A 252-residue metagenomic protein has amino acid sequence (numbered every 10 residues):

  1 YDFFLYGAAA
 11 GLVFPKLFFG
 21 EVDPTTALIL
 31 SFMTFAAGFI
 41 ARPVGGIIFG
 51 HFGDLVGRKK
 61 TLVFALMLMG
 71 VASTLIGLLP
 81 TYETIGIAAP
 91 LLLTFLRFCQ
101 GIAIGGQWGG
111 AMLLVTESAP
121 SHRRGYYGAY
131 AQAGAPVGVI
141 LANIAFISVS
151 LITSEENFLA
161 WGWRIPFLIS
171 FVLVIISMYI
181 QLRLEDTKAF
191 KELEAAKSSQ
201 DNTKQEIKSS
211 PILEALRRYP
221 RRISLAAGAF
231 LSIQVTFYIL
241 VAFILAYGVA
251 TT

Functional and structural regions predicted by a protein language model:
G7-A8, R218-T252: Extracytoplasmic gate region of multi-pass secondary transporters
A10-V44, L62, I85-I87, L91: Extracellular/periplasmic helix-loop-helix junction of adjacent transmembrane segments in MFS-like secondary
G20, M67-G86: C-terminal ends and interior cores of transmembrane alpha-helices in multi-pass membrane transporters/permeases
F32-H51, A65-L75, V137: Central cavity-lining transmembrane alpha-helices of secondary-active solute carriers, predominantly the Major
L55-M67: Cytoplasmic membrane-interface "Motif A"-like loop-to-helix N-cap segments of 12-TM Major Facilitator Superfamily
G86-A133: Cytoplasmic helix-loop-helix junction between adjacent transmembrane helices in 12-TM secondary transporters
A103, G125-L151, L173-V174: Glycine-rich segments within core transmembrane alpha-helices of 12-TM secondary carriers
L182-S210: Flexible cytoplasmic inter-helical loops of multi-pass small-molecule transporters
